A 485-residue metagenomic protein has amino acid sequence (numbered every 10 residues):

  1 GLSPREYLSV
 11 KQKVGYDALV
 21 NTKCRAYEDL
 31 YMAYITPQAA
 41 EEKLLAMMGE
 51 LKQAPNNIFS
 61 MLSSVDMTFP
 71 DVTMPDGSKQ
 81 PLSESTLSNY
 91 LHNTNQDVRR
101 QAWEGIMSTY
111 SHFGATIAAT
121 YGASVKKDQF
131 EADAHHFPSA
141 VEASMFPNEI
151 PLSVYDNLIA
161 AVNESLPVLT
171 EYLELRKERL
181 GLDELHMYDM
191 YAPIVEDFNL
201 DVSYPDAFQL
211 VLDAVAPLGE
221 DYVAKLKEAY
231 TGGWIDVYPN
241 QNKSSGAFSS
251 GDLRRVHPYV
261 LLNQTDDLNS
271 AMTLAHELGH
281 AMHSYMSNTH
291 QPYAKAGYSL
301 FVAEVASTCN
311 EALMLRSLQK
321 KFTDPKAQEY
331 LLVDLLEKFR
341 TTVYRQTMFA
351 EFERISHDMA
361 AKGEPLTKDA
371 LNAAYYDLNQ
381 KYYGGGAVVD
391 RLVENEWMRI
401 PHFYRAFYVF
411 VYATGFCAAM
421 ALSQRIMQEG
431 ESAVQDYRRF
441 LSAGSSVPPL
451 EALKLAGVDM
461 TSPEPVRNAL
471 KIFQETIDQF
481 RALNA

Functional and structural regions predicted by a protein language model:
G1-D197, F208: A well-structured
L2-E6, L19-T36, A40, E149 (+8 more regions): C-terminal, non-catalytic "cap/extension" segments appended to globular domains
R179-P217, V223, K227, S249 (+8 more regions): Long, K/E/R/D-enriched contiguous segments that form extended
N199-Y204, R254-A275: Short pre-active-site segment immediately N-terminal to the catalytic Zn-binding motif
L200-V202, I235-H257: Catalytic zinc-binding patch centered on the HExxH motif and its immediate surroundings that defines zinc-dependent
V237, F301, N310-E337: Conserved active-site neighborhood of enzyme catalytic/cofactor-binding cores
Y259-N263, H290-L300, E329-K338, H357-M359 (+1 more regions): Short beta-alpha connecting loops at secondary-structure transitions that line or flank enzyme active sites
M272-T273, S284-T308, R316: Post-HEXXH active-site segment of zinc metalloproteases
